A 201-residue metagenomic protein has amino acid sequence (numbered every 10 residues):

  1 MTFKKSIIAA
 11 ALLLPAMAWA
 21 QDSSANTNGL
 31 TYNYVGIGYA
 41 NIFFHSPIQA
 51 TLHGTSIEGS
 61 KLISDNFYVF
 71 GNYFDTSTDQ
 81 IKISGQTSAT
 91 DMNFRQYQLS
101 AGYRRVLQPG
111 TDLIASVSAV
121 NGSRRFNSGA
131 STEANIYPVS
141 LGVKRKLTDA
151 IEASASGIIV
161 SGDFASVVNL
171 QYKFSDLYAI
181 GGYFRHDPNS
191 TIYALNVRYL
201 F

Functional and structural regions predicted by a protein language model:
M1-T31: Cleavable N-terminal export/targeting peptides
W19-V69, Y73-S77: Short glycine/proline- and aromatic-enriched beta-strand/turn motifs that initiate or cap beta-hairpins
N33-Y34, D65-G71, Q108-L113, L147-A155 (+1 more regions): Repeated loop/turn-to-beta-strand initiation elements of outer-membrane beta-barrel proteins
Y39-H45, Y73-D79, R105, A119-R125 (+3 more regions): Transmembrane beta-strands of outer-membrane beta-barrel pores
F43-H53, D91-R95, P109, S131-Y137 (+2 more regions): Solvent-exposed loop/turn segments connecting transmembrane beta-strands in outer-membrane beta-barrel proteins
F43-Q49, Y73-Y97, A115, N121-Y137: Flexible, solvent-exposed loop segments that connect beta-strands
S60-L62, R104-V106, K144-K146, Q171-K173 (+2 more regions): Structural signature of outer-membrane beta-barrel channels/translocons
V139, L170-Y172, D176-L177, S190-F201: Outer-membrane beta-barrel "beta-signal"
